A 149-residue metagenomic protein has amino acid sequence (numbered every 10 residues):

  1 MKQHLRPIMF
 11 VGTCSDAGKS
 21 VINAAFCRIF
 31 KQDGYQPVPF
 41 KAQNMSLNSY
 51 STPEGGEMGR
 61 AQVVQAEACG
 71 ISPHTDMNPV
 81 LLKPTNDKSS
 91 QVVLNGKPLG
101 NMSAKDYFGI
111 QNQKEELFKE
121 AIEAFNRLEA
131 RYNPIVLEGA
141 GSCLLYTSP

Functional and structural regions predicted by a protein language model:
K2-S148: Flexible phosphate-sensing "switch/lid" loops adjacent to ATP/NTP-binding sites across phosphate-transfer
